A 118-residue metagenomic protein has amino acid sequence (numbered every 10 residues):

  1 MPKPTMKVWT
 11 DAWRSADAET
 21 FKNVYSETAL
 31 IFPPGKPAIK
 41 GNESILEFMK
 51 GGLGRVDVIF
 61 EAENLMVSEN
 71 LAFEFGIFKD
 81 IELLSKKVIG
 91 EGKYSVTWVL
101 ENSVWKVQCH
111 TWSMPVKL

Functional and structural regions predicted by a protein language model:
M1-N23, L30-L118: A beta-strand edge to alpha-helix "cap/lid" segment located at domain peripheries
